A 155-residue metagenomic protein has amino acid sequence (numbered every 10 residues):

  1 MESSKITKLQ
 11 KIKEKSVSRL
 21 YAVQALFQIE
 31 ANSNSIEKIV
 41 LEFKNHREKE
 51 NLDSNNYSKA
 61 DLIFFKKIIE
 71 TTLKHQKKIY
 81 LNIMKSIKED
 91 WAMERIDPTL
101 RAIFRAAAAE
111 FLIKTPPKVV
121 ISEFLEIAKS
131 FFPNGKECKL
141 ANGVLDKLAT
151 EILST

Functional and structural regions predicted by a protein language model:
M1-T155: N-terminal interaction/assembly modules
